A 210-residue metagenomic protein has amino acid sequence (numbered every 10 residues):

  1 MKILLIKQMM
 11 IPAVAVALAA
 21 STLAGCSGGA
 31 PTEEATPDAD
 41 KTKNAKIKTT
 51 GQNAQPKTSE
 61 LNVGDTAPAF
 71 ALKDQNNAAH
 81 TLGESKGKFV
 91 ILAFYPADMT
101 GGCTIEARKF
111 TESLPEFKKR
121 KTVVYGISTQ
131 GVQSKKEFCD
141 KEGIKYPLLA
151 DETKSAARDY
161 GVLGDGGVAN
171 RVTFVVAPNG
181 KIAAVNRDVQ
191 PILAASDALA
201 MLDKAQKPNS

Functional and structural regions predicted by a protein language model:
M1-A69, S210: N-terminal targeting signals for export/organelle localization
L61, F70-V90: A short beta-strand-turn-helix
D65-T66, F89, V168-N170: Short, small/polar residue-rich loop motifs at catalytic or cofactor-binding pockets
I91-L92, V124: Hydrophobic beta-strand anchors of alpha/beta hydrolase catalytic cores
M99, T104-E142, E152-R158: Structural microenvironment flanking redox-active thiols in thiol-disulfide oxidoreductases
K145-Y146, G164-F174: Structural micro-motif
A169-S210: Thiol-/selenol-based redox modules, centered on thioredoxin-like and closely related oxidoreductase domains
